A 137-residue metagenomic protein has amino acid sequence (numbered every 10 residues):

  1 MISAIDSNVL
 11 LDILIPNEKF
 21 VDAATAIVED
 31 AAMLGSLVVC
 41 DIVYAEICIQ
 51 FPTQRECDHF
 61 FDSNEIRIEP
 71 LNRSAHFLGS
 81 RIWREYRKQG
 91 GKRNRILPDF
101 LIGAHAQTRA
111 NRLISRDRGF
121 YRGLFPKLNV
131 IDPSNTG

Functional and structural regions predicted by a protein language model:
M1-V39, I49-H59, I131, G137: Short, well-structured N-terminal submotif of metal-dependent ribonuclease cores
S3, S36-V38, E65-P70, R112: Short loop->beta-strand "edge-of-pocket" segments that line small-molecule binding or catalytic clefts across diverse
L10-L11, Y44, Y121: A generic structural signal for short hydrophobic patches within well-formed alpha-helices
L14-N17, E46, Q89-R93: Short, flexible loop segments at the rims of nucleotide/cofactor-binding pockets, characterized by
E29, G103-G137: Acidic, PIN/NYN-like endoribonuclease modules and their adjacent C-terminal/linker elements
A32, D62, Q107: Anion (oxyanion) recognition and catalysis
P52-S74: Active-site-proximal, substrate-binding regions of enzyme catalytic domains and RNA-binding/basic surfaces
R67-R112, R116-R118: Active-site neighborhoods of divalent-metal-dependent phosphate/nucleic-acid chemistry enzymes
